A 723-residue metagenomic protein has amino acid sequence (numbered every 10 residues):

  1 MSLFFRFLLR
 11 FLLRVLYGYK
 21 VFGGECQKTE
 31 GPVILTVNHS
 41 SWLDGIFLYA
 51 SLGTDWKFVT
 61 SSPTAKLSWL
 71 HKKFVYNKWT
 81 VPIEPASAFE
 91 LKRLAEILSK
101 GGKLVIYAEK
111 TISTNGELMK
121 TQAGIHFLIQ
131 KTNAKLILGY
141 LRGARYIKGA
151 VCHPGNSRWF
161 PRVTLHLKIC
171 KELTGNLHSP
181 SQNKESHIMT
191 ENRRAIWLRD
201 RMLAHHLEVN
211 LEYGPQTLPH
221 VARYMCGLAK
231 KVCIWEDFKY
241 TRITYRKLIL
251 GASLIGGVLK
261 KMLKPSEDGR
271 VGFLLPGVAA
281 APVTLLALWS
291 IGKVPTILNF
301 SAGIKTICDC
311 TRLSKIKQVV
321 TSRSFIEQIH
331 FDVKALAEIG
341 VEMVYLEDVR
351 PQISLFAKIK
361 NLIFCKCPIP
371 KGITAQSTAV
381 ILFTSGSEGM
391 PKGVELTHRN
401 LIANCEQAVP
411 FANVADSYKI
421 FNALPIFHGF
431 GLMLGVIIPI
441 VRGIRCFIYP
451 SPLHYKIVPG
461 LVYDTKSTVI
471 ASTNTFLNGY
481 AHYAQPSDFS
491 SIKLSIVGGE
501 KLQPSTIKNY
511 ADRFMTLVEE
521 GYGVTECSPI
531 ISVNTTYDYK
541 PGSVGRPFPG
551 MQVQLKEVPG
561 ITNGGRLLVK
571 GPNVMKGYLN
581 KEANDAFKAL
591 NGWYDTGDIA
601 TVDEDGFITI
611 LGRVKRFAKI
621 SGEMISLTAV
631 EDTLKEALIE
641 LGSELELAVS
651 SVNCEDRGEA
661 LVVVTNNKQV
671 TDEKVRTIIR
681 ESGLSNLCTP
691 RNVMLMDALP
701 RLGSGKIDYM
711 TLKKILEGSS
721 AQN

Functional and structural regions predicted by a protein language model:
G23, L70, K103, T114-P180: A cross-family acyltransferase "interaction/gating" segment
L228, L346-E347, L645, E659 (+1 more regions): AMP-binding/adenylate-forming catalytic domain of the ANL superfamily
K230, M343-F383, M390, N413-K419: Conserved pre-ATP/AMP-binding loop-to-beta segment of ANL
V258-A302, A423-P425, M624: Conserved AMP-binding/adenylate-forming
V319, G565, G571, K576-G577 (+2 more regions): AMP-binding/adenylate-forming catalytic core of the ANL superfamily
L346, K358, S467-A471, A481-K540 (+1 more regions): Gly/Ser/Thr-rich phosphate-binding loop
I402-K419, F427-V469, Y483: Conserved AMP-binding/adenylation subdomain of ANL enzymes
S543-G550, P559-L590, E623-I625: Conserved ATP/PPi-binding loop(s) of AMP-dependent carboxylate-activating enzymes
